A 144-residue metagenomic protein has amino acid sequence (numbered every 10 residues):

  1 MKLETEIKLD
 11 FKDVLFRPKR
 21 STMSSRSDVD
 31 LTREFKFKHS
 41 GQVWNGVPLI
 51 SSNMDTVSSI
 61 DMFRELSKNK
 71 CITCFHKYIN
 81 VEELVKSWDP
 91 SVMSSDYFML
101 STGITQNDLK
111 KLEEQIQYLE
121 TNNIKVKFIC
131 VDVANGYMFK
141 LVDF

Functional and structural regions predicted by a protein language model:
M1-F144: Active-site entrance/lid segments in N-terminal catalytic domains of soluble metabolic enzymes
